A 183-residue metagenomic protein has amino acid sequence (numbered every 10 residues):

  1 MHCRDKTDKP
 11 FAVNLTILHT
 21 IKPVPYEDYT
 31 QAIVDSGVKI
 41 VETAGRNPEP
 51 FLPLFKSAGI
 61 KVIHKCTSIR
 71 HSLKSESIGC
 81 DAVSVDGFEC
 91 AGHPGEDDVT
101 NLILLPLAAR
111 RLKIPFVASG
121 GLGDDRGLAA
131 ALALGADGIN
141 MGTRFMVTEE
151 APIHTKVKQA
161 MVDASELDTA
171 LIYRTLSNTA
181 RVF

Functional and structural regions predicted by a protein language model:
M1-L112: Active-site entrance/lid segments in N-terminal catalytic domains of soluble metabolic enzymes
I17, E89, G121-L122, R144: Acidic, glycine-rich active-site loops and adjacent beta-strand->loop/helix elements that engage anionic groups
G95-V117, G123-F183: Conserved active-site-proximal phosphate/metal-binding subdomains
